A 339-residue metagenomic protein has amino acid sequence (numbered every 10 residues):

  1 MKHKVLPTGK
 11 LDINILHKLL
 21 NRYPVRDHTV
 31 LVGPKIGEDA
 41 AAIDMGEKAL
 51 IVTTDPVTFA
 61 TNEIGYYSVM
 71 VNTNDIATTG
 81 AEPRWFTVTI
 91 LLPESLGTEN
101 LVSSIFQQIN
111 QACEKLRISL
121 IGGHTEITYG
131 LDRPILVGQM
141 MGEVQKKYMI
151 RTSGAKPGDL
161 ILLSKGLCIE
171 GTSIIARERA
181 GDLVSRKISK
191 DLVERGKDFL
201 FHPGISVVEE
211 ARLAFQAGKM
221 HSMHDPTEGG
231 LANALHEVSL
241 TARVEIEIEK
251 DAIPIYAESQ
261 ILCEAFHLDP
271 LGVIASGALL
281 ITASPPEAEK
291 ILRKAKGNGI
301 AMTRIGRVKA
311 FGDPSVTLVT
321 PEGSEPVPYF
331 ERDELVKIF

Functional and structural regions predicted by a protein language model:
M1-A60, T79, V88, N110-C113 (+5 more regions): Extreme N-terminal cap/leader segments of soluble proteins
H3, P7, L11-H17, G297-F339: Acidic, Ser/Thr/Pro-rich beta/coil linker or hinge segments at domain junctions
L31-K35, I51-T53, V88, S119-G123 (+5 more regions): General beta-strand structural signal in soluble alpha/beta enzymes
V32-K35, P226-T227, E245-P254, G272-I274 (+1 more regions): Beta-strand->loop->alpha-helix junctions that form or flank phosphate-binding loops in nucleotide-handling enzymes
D44-V57, E82-A180, R307: Glycine-rich anion-binding loops of enzyme active sites
T61-T87, S104-K115, E209-L213, N233-H236: Small-aliphatic-rich amphipathic alpha-helix that forms the alpha element of a beta-alpha
P93-S95, D198-A275: Active-site-proximal betaalpha loop/short-helix elements that scaffold phosphoryl/nucleotidyl transfer chemistry
A283-A288: Helix N-cap motif at beta-to-alpha junctions
